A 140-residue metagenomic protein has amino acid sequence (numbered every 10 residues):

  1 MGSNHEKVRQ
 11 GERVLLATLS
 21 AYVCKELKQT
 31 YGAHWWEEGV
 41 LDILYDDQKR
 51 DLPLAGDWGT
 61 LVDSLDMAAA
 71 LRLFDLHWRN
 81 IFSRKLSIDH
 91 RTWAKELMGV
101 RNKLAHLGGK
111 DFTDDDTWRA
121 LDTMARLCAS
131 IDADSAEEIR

Functional and structural regions predicted by a protein language model:
M1-R140: Amphipathic alpha-helical interface elements
